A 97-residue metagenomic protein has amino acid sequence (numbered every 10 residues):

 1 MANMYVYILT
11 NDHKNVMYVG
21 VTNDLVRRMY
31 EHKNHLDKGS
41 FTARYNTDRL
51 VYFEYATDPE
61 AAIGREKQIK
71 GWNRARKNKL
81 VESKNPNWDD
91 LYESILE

Functional and structural regions predicted by a protein language model:
M1-D37, A43-Y55, E60-K67, L80-E97: GIY-YIG nuclease catalytic motif and its immediate N-terminal context
K70: Catalytic/regulatory signature loops of cyclic-dinucleotide turnover enzymes and related class III nucleotidyl cyclases
N73-R74: A common structural junction motif
